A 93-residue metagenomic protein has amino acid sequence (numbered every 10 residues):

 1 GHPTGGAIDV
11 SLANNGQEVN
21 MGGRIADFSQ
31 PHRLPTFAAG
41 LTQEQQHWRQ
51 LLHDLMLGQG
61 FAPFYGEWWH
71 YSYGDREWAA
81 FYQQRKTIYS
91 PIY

Functional and structural regions predicted by a protein language model:
G1-Y93: Cell-envelope/glycan interface and biosynthesis
